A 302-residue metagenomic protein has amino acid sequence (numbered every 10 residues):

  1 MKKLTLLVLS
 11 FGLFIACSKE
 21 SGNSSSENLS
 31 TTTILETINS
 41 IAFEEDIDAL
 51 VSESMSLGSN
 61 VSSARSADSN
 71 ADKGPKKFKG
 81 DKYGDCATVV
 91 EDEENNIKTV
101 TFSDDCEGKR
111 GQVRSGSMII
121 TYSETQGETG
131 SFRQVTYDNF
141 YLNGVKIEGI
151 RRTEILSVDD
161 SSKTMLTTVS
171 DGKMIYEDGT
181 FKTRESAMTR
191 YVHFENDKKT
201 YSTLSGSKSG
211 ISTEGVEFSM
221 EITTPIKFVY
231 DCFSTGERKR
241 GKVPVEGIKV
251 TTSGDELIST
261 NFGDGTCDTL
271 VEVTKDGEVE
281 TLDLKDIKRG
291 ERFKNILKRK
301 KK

Functional and structural regions predicted by a protein language model:
K2-V8: Sec-dependent signal peptide recognition, specifically the positively charged N-region followed immediately by
F11-G12: Repetitive helical segments and hydrophobic/amphipathic motifs
I15-A16: C-terminal motif of bacterial Sec signal peptides marking the signal peptidase cleavage site
K19-K302: Low-complexity, intrinsically disordered segments exposed to solvent
